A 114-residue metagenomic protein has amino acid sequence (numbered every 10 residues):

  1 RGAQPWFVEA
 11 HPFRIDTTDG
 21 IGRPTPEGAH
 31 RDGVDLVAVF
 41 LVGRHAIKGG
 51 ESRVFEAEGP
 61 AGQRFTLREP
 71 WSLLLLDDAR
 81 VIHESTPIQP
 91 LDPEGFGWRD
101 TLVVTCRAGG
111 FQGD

Functional and structural regions predicted by a protein language model:
G2-E69: Catalytic core of non-heme Fe(II) oxygenases with the double-stranded beta-helix
E51-D114: Catalytic core of Fe(II)/2-oxoglutarate
